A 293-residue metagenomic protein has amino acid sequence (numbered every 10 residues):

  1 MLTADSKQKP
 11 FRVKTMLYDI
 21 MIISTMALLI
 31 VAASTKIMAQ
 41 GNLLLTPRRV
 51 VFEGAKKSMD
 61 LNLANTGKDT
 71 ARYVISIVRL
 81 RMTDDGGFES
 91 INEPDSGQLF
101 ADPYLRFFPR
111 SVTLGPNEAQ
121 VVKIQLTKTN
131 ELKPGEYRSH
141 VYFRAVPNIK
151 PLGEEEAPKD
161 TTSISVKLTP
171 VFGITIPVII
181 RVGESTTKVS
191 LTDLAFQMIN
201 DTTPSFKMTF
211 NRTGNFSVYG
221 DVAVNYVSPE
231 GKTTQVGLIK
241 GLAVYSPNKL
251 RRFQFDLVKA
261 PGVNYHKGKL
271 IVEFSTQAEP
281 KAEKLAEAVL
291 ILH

Functional and structural regions predicted by a protein language model:
M1-Y18: N-terminal secretory signal peptides that target proteins for export/translocation
M21-A32: Bacterial N-terminal signal peptides
A39-D69, S111, V189-T209: Beta-sheet-dominated interaction scaffolds and their linkers
M59-N65, N117, I124-L126, S139-F143 (+1 more regions): Buried hydrophobic-core signal for structured, non-transmembrane domains
G67-D69, N130, R212-F216, P261: Short, acidic/polar linear motifs in exposed loop/turn regions
V74-L99, N211, N215-E230: Short acidic, flexible loop segments centered on an aromatic residue
V78, T127-I179, P261-H293: Terminal connector regions
P94-N130, T233-G262: Intrinsically disordered, low-complexity Pro/Gly/Ser/Thr-rich segments with frequent PxxP/GP/PP motifs and embedded
